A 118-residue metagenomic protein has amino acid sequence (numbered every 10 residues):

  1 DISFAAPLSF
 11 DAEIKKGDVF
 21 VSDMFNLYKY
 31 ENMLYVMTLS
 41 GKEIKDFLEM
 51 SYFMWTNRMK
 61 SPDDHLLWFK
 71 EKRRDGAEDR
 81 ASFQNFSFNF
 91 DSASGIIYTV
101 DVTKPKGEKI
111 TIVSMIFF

Functional and structural regions predicted by a protein language model:
D1-F118: Feature captures C-terminal
